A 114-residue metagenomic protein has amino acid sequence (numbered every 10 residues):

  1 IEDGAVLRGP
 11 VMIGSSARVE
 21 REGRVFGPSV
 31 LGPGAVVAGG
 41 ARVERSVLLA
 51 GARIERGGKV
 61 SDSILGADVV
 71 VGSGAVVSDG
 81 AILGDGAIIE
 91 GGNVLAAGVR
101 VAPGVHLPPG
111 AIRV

Functional and structural regions predicted by a protein language model:
I1-V114: Left-handed beta-helix
